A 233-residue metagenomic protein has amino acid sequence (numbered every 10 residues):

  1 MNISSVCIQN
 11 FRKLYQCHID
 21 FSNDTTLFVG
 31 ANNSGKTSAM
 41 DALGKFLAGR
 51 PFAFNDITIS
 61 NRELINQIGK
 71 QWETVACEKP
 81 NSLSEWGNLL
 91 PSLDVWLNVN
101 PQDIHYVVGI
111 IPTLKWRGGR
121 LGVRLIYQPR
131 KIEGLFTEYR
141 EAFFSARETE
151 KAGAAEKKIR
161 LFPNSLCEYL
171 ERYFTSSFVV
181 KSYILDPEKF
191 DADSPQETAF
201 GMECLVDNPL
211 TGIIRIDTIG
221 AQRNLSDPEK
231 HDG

Functional and structural regions predicted by a protein language model:
M1-G49, I57-G69, N81: Pre-Walker A-like glycine/lysine-rich segment at the N-terminus of P-loop NTPase domains
G44-F52, R130, N224: Non-catalytic alpha-helical coupling and interface elements of nucleotide-dependent molecular machines and regulators
T58, R62-L90, W96-G233: Glycine-rich phosphate-binding loops of NTPases
